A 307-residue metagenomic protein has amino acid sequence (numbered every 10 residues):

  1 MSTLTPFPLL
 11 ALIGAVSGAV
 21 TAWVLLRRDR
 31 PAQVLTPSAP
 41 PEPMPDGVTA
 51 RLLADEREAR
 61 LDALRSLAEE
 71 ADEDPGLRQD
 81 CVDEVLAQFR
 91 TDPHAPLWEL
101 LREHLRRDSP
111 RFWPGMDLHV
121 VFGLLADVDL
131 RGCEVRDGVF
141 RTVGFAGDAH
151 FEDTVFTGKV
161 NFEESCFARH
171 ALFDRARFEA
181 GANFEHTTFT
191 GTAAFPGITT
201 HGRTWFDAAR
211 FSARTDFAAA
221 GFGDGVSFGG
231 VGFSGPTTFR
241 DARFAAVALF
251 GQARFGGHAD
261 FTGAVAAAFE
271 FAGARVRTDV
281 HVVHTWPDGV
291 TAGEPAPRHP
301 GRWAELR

Functional and structural regions predicted by a protein language model:
M1-P40: Membrane-embedded hydrophobic alpha-helical segments
E42-R307: N-terminal leader/targeting and pre-domain segments
